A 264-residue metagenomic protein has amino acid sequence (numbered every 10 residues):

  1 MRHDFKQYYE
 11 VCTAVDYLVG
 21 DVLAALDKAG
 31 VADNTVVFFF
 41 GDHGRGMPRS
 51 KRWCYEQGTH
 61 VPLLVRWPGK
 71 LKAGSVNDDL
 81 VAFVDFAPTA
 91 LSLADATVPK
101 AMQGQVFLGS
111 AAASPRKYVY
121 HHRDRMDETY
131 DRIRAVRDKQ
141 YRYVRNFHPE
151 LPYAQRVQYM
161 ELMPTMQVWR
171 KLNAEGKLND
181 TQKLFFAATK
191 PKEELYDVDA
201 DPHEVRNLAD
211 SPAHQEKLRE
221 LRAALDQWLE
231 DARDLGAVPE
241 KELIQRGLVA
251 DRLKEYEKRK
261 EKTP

Functional and structural regions predicted by a protein language model:
R2-C12, S50, K70-V81, A94-V98 (+3 more regions): Active-site rim elements
K6, T13-G20, V81-P88, M102-Q105 (+5 more regions): A structural signal for well-ordered alpha-helical segments within the folded catalytic domains of diverse enzymes
A14-G46: Metal-dependent active-site segment of extracytoplasmic phospho-/sulfohydrolases and closely related
G20-K28, S50-A101, Q105-P115, R134 (+3 more regions): Substrate-binding rim/cap in mid-to-C-terminal beta-strand-loop elements of soluble/periplasmic
N34-V36, H60, Q140, P191: Conserved catalytic motifs of the protein kinase core domain
F40-R49, W53, H122: Substrate-binding/catalytic cleft of secreted carbohydrate-active enzymes, primarily glycoside hydrolases
R45-G46, A87, A94-E194: C-terminal cap/loop subdomain of S1 sulfatases and analogous C-terminal strand-loop tails that border
H60, E175-E193, V198-P264: Long, internal low-complexity/basic segments
